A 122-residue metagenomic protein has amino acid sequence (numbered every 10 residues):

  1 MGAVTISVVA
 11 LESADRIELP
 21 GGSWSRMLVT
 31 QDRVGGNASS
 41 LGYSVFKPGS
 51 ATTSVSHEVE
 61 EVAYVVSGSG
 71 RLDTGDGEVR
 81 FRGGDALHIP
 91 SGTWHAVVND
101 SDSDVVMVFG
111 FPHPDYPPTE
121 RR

Functional and structural regions predicted by a protein language model:
M1-A38, T119-R122: A short, N-terminal "cap"/entry segment at the start of jelly-roll beta-barrel domains of the cupin/DSBH fold
S25-T30, L41-H57, S91: Conserved short histidine dyad/triad with adjacent acidic residue
V34, D102-S103: Short strand-connecting beta-turns/loops that link adjacent beta-strands
L41-S44, H88, S103-E120: A short hydrophobic beta-strand segment most commonly corresponding to one strand of the jelly-roll/cupin
T52-S54, L72-D73, I89, H95-S101: Short beta-strand His + acidic residue motifs that chelate non-heme Fe in jelly-roll/DSBH and cupin folds
E58, G77, T93-W94, S103: A generic "binding-loop/recognition-motif" signal
E58-G70, G75: Glycine- and acidic-residue-biased ligand/ion/polar-headgroup-sensing regions
D76-G92: Short acidic-glycine-tyrosine-enriched beta hairpin
